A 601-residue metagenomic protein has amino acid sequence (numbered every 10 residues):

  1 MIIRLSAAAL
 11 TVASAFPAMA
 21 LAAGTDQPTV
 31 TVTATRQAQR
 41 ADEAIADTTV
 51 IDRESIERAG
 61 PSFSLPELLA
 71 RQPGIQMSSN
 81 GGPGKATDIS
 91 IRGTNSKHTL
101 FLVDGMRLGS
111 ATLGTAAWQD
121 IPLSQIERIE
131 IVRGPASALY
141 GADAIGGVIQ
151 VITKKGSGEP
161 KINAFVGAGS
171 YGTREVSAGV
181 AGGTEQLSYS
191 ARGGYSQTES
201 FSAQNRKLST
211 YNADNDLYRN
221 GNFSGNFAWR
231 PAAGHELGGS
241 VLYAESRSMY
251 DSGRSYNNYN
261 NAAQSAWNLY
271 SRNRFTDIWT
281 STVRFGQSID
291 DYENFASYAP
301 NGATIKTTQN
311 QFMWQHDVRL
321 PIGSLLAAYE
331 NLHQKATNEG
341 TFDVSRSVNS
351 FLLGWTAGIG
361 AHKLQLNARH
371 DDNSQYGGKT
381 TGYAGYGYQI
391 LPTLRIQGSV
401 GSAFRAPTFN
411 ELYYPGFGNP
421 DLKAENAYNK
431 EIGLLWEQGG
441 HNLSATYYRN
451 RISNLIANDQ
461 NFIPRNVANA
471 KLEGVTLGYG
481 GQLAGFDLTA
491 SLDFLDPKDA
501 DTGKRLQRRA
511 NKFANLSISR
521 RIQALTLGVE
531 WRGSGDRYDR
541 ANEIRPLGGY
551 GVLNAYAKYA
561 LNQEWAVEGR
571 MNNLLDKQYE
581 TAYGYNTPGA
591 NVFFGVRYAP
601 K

Functional and structural regions predicted by a protein language model:
P28-G60, D88, S96: N-terminal periplasmic "start-of-domain" segments of outer-membrane beta-barrel proteins
P66-M106, E127: Extracytoplasmic beta-strand/coil segments of soluble accessory domains associated with Gram-negative outer-membrane
M106-R133: Short acidic/polar hinge/loop motifs at secondary-structure boundaries that mediate gating or recognition
S137-A138, Q150, S157-E159, F165-G167 (+2 more regions): Periplasmic-side early beta-strands and strand-to-turn transitions of outer-membrane beta-barrels
Q186-Y189, E199, G234-L237, F275-V283 (+7 more regions): Repeated loop/turn-to-beta-strand initiation elements of outer-membrane beta-barrel proteins
N212-Q334, L443: Outer-membrane beta-barrel domain signature, strongest for Gram-negative TonB-dependent receptors and also present
S255-R274, I305-N310, S374-G377, Q389 (+6 more regions): Outer-membrane beta-barrel signature, preferentially recognizing the C-terminal barrel domain of Gram-negative
I322, G358-K363, R449-R451, N466-A541 (+3 more regions): Gram-negative outer-membrane beta-barrel transporters
